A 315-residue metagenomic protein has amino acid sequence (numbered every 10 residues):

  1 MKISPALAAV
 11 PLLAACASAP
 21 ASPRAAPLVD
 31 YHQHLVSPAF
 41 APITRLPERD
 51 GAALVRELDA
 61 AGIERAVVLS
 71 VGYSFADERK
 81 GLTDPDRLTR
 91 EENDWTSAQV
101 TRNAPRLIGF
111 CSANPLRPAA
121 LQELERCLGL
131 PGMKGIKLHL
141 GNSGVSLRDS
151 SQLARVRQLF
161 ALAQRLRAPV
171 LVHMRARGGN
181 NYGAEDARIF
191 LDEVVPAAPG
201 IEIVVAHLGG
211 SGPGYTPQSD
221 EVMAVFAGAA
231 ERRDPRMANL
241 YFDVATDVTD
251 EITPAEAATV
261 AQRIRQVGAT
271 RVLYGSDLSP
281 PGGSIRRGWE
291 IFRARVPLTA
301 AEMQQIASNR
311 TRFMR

Functional and structural regions predicted by a protein language model:
M1-P5: Positively charged n-region of N-terminal signal peptides that target proteins for export
A6-A15: Bacterial N-terminal signal peptides
C16-Y31, L35, A39-R65, Q266-L273 (+1 more regions): Mid-to-C-terminal alpha-helical segments outside catalytic/metal-binding sites
H32, L58, A66, T96 (+6 more regions): Divalent metal-coordination and catalytic microenvironments
Q33, A52-G81, R106-S112, K134-G135 (+1 more regions): Divalent metal-dependent hydrolysis catalytic cores, especially in the metallo-beta-lactamase
H34, V71-G72, S112-L116, H139-S143 (+4 more regions): Active-site beta-loop-alpha junctions enriched in small/polar residues
R79, T83-E185: Active-site gating/metal-coordination segments in enzymes
K134-G135, R148-L273: Catalytic pocket-lining loop regions of alpha/beta-barrel enzymes, especially the amidohydrolase/enolase/GH5 lineages
